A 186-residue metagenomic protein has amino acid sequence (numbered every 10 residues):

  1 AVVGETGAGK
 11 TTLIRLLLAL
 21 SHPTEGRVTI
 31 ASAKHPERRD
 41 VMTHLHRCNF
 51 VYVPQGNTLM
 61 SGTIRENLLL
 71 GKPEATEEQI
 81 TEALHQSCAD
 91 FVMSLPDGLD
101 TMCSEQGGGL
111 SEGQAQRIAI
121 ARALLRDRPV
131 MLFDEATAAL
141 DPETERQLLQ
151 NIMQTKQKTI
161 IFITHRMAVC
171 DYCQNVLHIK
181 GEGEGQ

Functional and structural regions predicted by a protein language model:
A1, E5, R15-E82, Q147 (+1 more regions): Conserved post-Walker A segment of ABC ATPase nucleotide-binding domains
A8: ATP-binding Walker
T12, V51, G56, I64-N67 (+1 more regions): ABC-family ATPase nucleotide-binding domain "signature/switch" substructure
E25, G98, E135: Conserved N-terminal beta-sheet scaffold of ABC transporter nucleotide-binding domains
V41, L95, T101-C103: Helix-loop segment at the mouth of the active site in Rossmann-fold oxidoreductases, especially SDR/KR enzymes
E78-G98: Conserved ABC ATPase "signature" region
